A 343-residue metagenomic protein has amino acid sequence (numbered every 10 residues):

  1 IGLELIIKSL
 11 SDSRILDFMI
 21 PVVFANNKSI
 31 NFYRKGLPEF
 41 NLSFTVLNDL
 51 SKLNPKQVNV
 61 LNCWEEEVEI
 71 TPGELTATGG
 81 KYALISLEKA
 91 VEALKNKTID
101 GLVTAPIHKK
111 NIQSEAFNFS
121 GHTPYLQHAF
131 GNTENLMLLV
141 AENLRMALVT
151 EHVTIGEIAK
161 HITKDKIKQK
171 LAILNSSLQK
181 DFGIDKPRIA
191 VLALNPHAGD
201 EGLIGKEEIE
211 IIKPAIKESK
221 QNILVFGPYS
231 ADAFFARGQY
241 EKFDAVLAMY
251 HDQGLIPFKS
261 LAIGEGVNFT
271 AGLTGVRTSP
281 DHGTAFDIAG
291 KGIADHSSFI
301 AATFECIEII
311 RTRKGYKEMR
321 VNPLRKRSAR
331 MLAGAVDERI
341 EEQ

Functional and structural regions predicted by a protein language model:
I1-H122, D165-M249, Q253-K259, G264-G266 (+4 more regions): Contiguous, glycine/small-aliphatic-enriched amphipathic segments in soluble metabolic enzymes
A129-L144, L273-D287: Short, flexible loop segments at boundaries between secondary-structure elements
L139-Q169: Ligand-binding beta-strand-loop-alpha-helix segment within the catalytic cores of soluble metabolic enzymes
